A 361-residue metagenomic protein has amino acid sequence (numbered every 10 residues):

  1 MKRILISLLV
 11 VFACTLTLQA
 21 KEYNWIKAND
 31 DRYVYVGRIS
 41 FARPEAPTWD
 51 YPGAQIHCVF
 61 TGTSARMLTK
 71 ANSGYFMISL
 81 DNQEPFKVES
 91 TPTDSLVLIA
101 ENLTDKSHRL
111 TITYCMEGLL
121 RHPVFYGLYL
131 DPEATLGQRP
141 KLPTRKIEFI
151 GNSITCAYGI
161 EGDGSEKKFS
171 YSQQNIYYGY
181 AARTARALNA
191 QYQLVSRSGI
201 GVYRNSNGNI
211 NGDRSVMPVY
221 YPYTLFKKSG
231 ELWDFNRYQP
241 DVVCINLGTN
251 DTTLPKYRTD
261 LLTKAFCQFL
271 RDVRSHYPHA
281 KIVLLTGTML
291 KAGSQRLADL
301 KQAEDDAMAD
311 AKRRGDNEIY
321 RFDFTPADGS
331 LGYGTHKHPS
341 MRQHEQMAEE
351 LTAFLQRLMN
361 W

Functional and structural regions predicted by a protein language model:
I4-C14: Sec-dependent N-terminal signal peptides
S7, Q19-I150, I154-I176: N-terminal secretory targeting modules
G53, L119-R121, E166-K264, K291-E304 (+1 more regions): Conserved SGNH/GDSL esterase-like catalytic core that processes O-acyl groups on lipids and polysaccharides
S73, S153-A157, S198-V202, T249-T253 (+2 more regions): Solvent-exposed loop/turn segments at secondary-structure junctions within structured extracellular/periplasmic domains
L142, Y238, R274-Y277: Short, conserved loop/helix-junction motifs that constitute active-site signature segments in enzyme catalytic cores
K146-I150, T155, Y192-S196, D241-N246 (+2 more regions): Structural recognition of the beta-strand scaffold that forms the well-ordered cores of secreted hydrolase catalytic
Y257-I282: Glycoside hydrolase catalytic-domain groove-lining segments
K281-T286, R296-G334, Q343-W361: Extracellular serine-dependent O-acyl
